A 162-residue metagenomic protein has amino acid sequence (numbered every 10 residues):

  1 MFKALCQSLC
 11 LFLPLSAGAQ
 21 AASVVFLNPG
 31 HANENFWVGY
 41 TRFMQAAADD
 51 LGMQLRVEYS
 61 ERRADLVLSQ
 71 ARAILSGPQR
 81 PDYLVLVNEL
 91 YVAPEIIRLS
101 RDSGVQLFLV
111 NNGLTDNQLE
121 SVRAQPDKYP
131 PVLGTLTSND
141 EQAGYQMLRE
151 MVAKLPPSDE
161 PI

Functional and structural regions predicted by a protein language model:
M1-A4: Positively charged n-region of N-terminal signal peptides that target proteins for export
C6-S16: Bacterial N-terminal signal peptides
A19-A21: Boundary at the C-terminal end of the N-terminal hydrophobic targeting segment
S23-F43, A47, R56-Q70, L86-Y91: Extracytoplasmic "Venus flytrap"
L27, P78-N88, Q106-N111: Periplasmic-binding protein-like
D65-S76, Y91-L99, L119-S121: Pocket-flanking alpha-helical
V67, G134-P161: Hydrophobic alpha-helical segments within soluble ligand-binding/sensing domains
R98-Q142: Flexible loop/hinge segments that line or gate small-molecule binding clefts
